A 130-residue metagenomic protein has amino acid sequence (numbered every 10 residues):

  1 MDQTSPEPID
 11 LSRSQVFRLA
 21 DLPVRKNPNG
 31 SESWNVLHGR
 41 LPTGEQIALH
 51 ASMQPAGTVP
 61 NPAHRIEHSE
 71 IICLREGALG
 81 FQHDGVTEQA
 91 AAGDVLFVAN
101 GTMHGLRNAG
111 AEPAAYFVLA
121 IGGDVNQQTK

Functional and structural regions predicted by a protein language model:
M1-Q46, Q128-K130: A short, N-terminal "cap"/entry segment at the start of jelly-roll beta-barrel domains of the cupin/DSBH fold
E32-H38, H50-I66, N100: Conserved short histidine dyad/triad with adjacent acidic residue
L49-S52, I71, F97, A111-Q128: A short hydrophobic beta-strand segment most commonly corresponding to one strand of the jelly-roll/cupin
A51-P55, H64-F81, I121-G122: Short, conserved beta-strand element in jelly-roll/cupin
N61-P62, F81-Q82, V98, H104-A111: Short beta-strand His + acidic residue motifs that chelate non-heme Fe in jelly-roll/DSBH and cupin folds
E67, V86, T102-M103, E112: A generic "binding-loop/recognition-motif" signal
G85-N100: Short acidic-glycine-tyrosine-enriched beta hairpin
